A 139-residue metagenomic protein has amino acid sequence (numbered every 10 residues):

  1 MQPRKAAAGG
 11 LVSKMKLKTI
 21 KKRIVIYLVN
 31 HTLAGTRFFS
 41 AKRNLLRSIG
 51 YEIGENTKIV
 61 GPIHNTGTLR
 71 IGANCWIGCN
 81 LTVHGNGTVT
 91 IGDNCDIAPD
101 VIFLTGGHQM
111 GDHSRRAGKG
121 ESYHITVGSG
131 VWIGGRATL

Functional and structural regions predicted by a protein language model:
M1-Y51, N94, H108-Q109, G130: Terminal amphipathic alpha-helical/low-complexity segments used for targeting or macromolecular assembly
K5-A6, I102-M110, G134-L139: Short secondary-structure transition/capping segments
A7-A8, L17, S48, R116-L139: C-terminal segments of enzyme domains that contribute to small-molecule binding surfaces
T36, S48, T66, N86 (+1 more regions): Residues at secondary-structure transition points
E55, V60-G61, T66-G67, G72-A73 (+8 more regions): Left-handed beta-helix
